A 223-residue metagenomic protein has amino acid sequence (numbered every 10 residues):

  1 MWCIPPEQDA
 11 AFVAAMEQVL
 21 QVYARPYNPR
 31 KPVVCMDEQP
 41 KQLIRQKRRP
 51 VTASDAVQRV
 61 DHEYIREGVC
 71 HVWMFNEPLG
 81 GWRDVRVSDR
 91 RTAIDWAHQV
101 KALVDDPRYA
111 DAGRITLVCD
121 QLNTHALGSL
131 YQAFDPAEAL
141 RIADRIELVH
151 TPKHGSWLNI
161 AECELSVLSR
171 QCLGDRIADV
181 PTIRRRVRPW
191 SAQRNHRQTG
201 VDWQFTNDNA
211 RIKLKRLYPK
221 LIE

Functional and structural regions predicted by a protein language model:
M1-A14: Short Lys/Arg-enriched helix C-cap and helix-to-coil transition segments that create basic nucleic-acid-contact patches
P5-Q8, K47, T182-E223: C-terminal domain-tail junction helix/linker
M16-K101, L214: Extended, low-complexity cationic-aromatic segments
C35-D37, F75, G81, V100 (+5 more regions): Mobile genetic element proteins and their domesticated derivatives, centered on retroelements and DNA transposons
R59-Y64, E138-I160, R176-A178: RNase H-like polynucleotidyl transferase catalytic core
W82-R83, K153, A161-V180, Q193-R197: Active-site proximal helix-loop segment of RNase H-like, two-metal nucleases, encompassing DDE(D)
I94-T116: Short, basic/hydrophobic alpha-helical segments
A112-H125, T151-H154: Acidic/histidine-rich, metal-coordinating catalytic segments
